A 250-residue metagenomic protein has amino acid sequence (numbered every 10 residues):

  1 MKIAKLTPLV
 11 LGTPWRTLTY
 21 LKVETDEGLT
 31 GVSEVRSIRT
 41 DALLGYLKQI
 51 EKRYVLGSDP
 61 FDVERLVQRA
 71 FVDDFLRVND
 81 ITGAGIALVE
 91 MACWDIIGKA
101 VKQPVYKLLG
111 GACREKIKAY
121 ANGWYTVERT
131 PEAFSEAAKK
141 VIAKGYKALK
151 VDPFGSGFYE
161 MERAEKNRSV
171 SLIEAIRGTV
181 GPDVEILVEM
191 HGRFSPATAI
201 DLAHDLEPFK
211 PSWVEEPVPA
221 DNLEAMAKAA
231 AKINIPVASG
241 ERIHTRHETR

Functional and structural regions predicted by a protein language model:
M1-V32, R36-S37: Structured beta-strand/loop patches that form or line metal/cofactor-binding pockets in enzymes
I3, G28, E51, V89 (+4 more regions): Conserved, mostly hydrophobic/aromatic
L21, D26-E27, V32, A100-Q103 (+3 more regions): Ligand-binding pocket scaffold of soluble enzyme catalytic domains
E24-V101: Metal- or metallocofactor-binding catalytic centers and their adjacent structured scaffolds across diverse enzyme
E90-V127: Glycine-rich, aromatic-flanked loop segments that form ligand/cofactor-binding clefts across common enzyme folds
K116, Y120, W124-I233: Metal-dependent enolase-superfamily TIM-barrel catalytic cores that perform enediolate-based chemistry
P217-D221, S239-E248: A general structural motif
K228-I235, T245, R250: C-terminal structured domain segments across diverse proteins
